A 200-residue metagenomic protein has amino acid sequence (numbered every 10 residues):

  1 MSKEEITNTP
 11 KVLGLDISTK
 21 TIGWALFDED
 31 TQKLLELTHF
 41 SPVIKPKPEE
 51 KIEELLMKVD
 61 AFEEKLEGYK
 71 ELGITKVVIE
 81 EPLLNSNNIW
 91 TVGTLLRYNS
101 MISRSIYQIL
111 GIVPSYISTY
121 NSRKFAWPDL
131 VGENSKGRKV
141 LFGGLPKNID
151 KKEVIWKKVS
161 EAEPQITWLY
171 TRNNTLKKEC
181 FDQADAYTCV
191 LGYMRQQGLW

Functional and structural regions predicted by a protein language model:
M1-W200: Phosphate- and other anionic-substrate recognition elements at nucleic-acid/protein interfaces
